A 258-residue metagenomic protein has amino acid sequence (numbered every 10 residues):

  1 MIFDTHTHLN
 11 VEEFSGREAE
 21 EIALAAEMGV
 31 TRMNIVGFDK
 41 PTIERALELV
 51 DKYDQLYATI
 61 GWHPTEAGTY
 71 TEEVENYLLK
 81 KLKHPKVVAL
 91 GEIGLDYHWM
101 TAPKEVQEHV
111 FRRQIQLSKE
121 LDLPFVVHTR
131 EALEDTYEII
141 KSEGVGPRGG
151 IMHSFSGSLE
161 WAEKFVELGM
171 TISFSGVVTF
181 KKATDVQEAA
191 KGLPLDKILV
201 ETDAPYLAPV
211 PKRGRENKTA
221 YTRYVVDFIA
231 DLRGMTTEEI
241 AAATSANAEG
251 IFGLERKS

Functional and structural regions predicted by a protein language model:
M1-S258: Mid-domain alpha/beta scaffold segments of enzyme catalytic cores
